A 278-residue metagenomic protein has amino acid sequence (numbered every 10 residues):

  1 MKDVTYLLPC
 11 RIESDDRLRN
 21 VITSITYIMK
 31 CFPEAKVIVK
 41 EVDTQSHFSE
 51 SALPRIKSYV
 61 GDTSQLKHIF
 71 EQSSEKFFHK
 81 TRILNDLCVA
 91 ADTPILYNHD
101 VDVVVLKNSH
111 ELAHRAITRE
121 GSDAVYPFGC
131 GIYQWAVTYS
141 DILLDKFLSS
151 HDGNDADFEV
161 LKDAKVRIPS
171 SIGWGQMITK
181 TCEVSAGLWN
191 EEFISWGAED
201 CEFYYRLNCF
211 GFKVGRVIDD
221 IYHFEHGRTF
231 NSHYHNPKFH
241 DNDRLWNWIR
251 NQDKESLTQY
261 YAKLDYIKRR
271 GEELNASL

Functional and structural regions predicted by a protein language model:
D3-L7, E202: Cell-envelope/extracellular polymer assembly enzymes that use nucleotide-activated donors
E13-S14, K40-R55, D100-V103: A conserved acidic beta->alpha catalytic loop
D16-N20, S170-I172, E192-L278: C-terminal catalytic/acceptor-binding lobe
T23-A35: Short, acidic, metal-binding catalytic loop of nucleotide-sugar glycosyltransferases
E34-H47, F70-S73: Short beta-strand/loop segment that forms part of the nucleotide-sugar
F48-A90: Active-site-proximal specificity loops/subdomain of glycosyltransferases
P94-L106: Short beta-strand-to-loop acidic/aromatic patch adjacent to the donor-nucleotide binding site
L106-E191: Conserved catalytic core of nucleotide-sugar-dependent glycosyltransferases
